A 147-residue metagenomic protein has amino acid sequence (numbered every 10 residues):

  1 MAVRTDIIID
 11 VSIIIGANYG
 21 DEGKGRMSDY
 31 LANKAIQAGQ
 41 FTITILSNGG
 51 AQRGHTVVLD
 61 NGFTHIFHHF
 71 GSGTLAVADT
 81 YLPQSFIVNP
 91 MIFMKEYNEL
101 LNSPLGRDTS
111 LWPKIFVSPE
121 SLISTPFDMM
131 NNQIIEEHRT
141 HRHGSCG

Functional and structural regions predicted by a protein language model:
A2-G147: Non-transmembrane, aqueous-exposed alpha-helical and coiled segments at domain scale
